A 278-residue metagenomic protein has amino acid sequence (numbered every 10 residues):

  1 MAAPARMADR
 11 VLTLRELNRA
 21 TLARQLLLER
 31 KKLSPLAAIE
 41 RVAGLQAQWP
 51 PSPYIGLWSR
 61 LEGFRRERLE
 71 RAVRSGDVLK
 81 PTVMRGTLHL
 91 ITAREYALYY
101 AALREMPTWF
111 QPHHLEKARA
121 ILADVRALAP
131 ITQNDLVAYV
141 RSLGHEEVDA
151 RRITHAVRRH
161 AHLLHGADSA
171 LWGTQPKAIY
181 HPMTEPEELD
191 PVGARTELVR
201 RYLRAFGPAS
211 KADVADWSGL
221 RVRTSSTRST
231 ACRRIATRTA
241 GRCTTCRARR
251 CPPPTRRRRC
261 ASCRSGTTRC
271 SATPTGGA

Functional and structural regions predicted by a protein language model:
M1-A278: Long, low-complexity intrinsically disordered regions
